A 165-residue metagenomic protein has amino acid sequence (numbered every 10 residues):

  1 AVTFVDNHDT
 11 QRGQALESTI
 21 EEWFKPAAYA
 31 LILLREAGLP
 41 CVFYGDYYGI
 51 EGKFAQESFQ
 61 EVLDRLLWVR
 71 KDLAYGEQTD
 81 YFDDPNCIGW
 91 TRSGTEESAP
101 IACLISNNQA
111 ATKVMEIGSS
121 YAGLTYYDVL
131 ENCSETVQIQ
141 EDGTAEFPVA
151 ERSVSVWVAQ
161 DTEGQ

Functional and structural regions predicted by a protein language model:
A1-G52, W68-K71, G94-E97, S106-Q109 (+2 more regions): Conserved alpha/beta catalytic core and glycan-binding cleft of carbohydrate-active enzymes
P26-A27, D64, L124, E151: Feature representing long, continuous alpha-helical segments
F43-G49, E77-N86: Acidic carboxylate-rich catalytic motifs and surrounding loops in phosphoryl-/glycosyl-chemistry enzymes
E57-E77: Acidic, glycine-rich loop-and-strand cores that form catalytic or ligand-binding grooves in diverse globular domains
R70-D83, T125, S134-V137: Short secondary-structure junctions
Y81-S120: Carbohydrate-binding surface patches
P100, V137-Q165: C-terminal beta-strand-rich structural cap/linker in extracellular carbohydrate-active enzymes
G118-C133: Solvent-exposed beta-hairpin/edge-strand motifs
